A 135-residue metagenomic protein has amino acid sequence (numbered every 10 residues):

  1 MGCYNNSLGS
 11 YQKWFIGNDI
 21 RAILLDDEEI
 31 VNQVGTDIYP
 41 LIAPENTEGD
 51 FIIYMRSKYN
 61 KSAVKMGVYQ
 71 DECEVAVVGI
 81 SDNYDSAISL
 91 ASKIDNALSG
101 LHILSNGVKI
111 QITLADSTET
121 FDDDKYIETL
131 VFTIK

Functional and structural regions predicted by a protein language model:
M1-G67, D85, S89-S92, N96 (+1 more regions): Small/polar-rich, solvent-exposed N-terminal microdomains that initiate assembly or binding
E29, I52, A76, T118-F121 (+1 more regions): Intrinsically disordered, low-complexity regions of eukaryotic proteins
D50, C73, T113: Short beta-strand or tight-loop elements that sit immediately N-terminal to catalytic metal-binding acidic residues
Y59, E74-V75, L98, A115: Short, surface-exposed, charged/polar-biased interaction segments
V64-Y69, F121-D123: Short, solvent-exposed beta-strand/turn "edge" segments of beta-rich domains on protein surfaces
V68-D82, Y126-K135: Oligomerization/assembly interface segments of phage tail-like spikes and tubes
N96-K135: Acidic-leaning, charged glycine-interspersed low-complexity segments
